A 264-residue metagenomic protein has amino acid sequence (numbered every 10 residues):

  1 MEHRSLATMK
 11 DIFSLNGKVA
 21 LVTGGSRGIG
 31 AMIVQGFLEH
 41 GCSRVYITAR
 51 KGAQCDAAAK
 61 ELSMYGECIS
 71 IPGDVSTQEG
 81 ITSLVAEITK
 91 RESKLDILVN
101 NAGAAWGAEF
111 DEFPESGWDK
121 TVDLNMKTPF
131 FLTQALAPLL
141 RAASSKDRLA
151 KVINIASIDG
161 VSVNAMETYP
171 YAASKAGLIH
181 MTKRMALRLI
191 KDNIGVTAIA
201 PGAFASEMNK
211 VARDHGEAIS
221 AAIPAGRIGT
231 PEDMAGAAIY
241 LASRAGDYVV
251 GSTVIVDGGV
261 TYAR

Functional and structural regions predicted by a protein language model:
H3-D11, I239, V250-R264: Short C-terminal tail/terminal secondary-structure segment of NAD(P)H-dependent dehydrogenase/reductase domains
S26-R27: Conserved glycine-rich cofactor-binding loop
E109-F110, P114-V122, I219: Substrate-binding pocket helix/loop in short-chain dehydrogenase/reductase
T133, S174, T182: Active-site helix of classical SDR
P138, L187-R188, D247: Alpha-helical segment proximal to the catalytic Tyr-Lys
S157: Residue(s) in the substrate-gating loop at a strand-loop-helix junction that position the organic substrate next
I190-G195, V249-G251: Short, small/polar-rich loop/turn modules that mediate ligand/substrate recognition or access, typified
